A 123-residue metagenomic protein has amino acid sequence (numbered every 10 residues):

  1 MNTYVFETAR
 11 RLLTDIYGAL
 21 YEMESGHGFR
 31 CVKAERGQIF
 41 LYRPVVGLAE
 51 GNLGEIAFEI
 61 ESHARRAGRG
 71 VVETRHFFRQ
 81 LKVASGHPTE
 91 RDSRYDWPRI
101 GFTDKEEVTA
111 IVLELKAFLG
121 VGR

Functional and structural regions predicted by a protein language model:
M1, R65-G68, G120-R123: Intrinsic low-complexity, intrinsically disordered segments enriched in polar/basic residues
M1-E24: Amphipathic alpha-helical segments
N2, A49, A67-G70, G101-D104 (+1 more regions): Intrinsic-disorder-associated interaction segments
N2, G28-R30, E114: Generic ordered-secondary-structure signal
E22, E73, L115-L119: General N-terminal targeting signals
E24-R94: Short, conserved beta-strand/beta-arch hydrophobic-aromatic motifs that form part of recognition grooves or interface
Q80-R123: Well-ordered alpha/beta subsegment
